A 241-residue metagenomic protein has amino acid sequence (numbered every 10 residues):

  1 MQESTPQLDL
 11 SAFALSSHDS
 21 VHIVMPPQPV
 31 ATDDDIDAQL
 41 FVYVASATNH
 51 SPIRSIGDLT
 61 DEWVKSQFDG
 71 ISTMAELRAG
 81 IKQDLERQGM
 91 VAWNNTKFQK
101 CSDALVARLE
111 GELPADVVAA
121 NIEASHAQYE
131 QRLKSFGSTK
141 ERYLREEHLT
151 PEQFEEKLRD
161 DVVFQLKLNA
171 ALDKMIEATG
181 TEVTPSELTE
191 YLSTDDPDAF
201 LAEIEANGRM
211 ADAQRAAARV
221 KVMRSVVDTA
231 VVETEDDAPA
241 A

Functional and structural regions predicted by a protein language model:
M1-A241: FKBP-type peptidyl-prolyl cis-trans isomerases
